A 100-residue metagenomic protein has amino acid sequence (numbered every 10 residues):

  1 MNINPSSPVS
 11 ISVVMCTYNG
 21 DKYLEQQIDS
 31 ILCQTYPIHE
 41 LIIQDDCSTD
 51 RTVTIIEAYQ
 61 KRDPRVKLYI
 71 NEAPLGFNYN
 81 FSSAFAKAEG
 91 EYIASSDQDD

Functional and structural regions predicted by a protein language model:
M1-D100: Nucleotide-sugar donor-binding/catalytic module of glycosyltransferases that assemble extracellular/cell-envelope
